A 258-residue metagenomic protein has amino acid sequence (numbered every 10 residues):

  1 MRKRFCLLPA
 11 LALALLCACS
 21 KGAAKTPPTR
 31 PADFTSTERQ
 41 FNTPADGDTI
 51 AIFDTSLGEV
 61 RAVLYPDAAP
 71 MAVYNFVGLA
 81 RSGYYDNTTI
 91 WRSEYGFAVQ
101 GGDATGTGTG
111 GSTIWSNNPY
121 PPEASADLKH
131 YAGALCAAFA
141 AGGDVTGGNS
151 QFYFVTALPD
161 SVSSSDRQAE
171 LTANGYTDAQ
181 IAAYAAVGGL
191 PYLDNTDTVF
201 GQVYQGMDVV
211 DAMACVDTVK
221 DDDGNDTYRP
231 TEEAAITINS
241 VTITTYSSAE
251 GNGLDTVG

Functional and structural regions predicted by a protein language model:
R4-G22: Sec-dependent N-terminal signal peptides of Gram-positive bacterial secreted proteins and lipoproteins
C19-G258: Cyclophilin-like peptidyl-prolyl cis-trans isomerases
